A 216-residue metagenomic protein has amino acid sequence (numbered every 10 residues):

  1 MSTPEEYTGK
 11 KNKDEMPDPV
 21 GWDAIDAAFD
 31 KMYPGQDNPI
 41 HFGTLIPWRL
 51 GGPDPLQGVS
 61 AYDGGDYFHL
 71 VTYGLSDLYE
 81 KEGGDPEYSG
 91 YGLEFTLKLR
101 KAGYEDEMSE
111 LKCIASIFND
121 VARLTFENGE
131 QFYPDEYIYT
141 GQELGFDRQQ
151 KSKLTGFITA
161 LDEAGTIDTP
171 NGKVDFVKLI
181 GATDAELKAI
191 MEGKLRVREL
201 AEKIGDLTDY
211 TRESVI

Functional and structural regions predicted by a protein language model:
M1-E82, P86-Y91, F95-I216: Acidic, proline/glycine-rich low-complexity IDRs
